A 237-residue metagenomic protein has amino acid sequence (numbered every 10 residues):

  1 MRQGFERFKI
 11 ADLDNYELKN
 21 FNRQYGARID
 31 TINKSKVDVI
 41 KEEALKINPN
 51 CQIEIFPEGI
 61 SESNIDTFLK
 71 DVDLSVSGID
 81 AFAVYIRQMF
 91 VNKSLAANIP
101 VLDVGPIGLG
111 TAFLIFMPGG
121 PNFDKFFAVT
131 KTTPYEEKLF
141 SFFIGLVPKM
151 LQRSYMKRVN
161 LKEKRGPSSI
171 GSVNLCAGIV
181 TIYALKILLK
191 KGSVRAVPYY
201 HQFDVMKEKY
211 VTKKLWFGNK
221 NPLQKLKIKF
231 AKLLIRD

Functional and structural regions predicted by a protein language model:
M1-D237: Adenine nucleotide-associated cytosolic modules
